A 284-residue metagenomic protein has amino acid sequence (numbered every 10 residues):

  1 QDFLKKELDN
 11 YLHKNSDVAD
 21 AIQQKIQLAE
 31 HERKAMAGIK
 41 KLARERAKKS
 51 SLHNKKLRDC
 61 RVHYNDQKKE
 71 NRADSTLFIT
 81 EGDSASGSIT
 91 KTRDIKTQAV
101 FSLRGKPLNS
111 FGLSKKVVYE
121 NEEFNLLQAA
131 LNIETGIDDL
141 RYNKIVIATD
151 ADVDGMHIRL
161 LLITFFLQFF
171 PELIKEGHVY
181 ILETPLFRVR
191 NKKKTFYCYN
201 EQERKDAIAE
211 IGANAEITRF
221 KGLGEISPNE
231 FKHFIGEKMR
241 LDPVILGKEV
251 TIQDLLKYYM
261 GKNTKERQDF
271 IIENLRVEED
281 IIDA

Functional and structural regions predicted by a protein language model:
Q1, S50, N71-L77, R93 (+8 more regions): Active-site-proximal structural scaffolding
Q1-K106, I137, K144, G236 (+1 more regions): GHKL-family ATPase ATP-binding module
F3, E7, E123-L126, H157-F165 (+3 more regions): Alpha-helical scaffold elements adjacent to nucleotide-binding pockets in ATP/GTP-utilizing enzyme cores
E7, Y11, L42-E45, D74 (+6 more regions): Sparse, context-dependent recognition of short Cys/His-centered cofactor- or disulfide-binding micro-motifs
H31-R33, R44-H53, D74-F78, Y119-F124 (+3 more regions): Short linear motifs at secondary-structure transitions and domain/linker junctions
K40-A47, A85-K91, V118, L167-F169 (+3 more regions): Intrinsically disordered, low-complexity boundary segments flanking structured domains
N54, D59-R61, Q67, V153 (+3 more regions): Charged C-terminal transducer/switch regions of large nucleotide-driven machines
E70, S84-S86, K91-F196: Conserved structured catalytic cores and adjacent interaction surfaces of nucleotide-binding/hydrolyzing enzymes
